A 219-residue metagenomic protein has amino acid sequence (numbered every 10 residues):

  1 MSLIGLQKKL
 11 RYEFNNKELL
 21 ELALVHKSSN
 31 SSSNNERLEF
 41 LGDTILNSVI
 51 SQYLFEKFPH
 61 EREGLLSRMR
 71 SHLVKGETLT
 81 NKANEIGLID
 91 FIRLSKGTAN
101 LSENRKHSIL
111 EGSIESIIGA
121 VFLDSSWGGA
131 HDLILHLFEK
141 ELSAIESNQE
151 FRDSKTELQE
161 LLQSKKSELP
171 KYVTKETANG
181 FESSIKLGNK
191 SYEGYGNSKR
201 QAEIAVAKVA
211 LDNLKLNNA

Functional and structural regions predicted by a protein language model:
M1-A219: Double-stranded RNA-binding/processing signature
